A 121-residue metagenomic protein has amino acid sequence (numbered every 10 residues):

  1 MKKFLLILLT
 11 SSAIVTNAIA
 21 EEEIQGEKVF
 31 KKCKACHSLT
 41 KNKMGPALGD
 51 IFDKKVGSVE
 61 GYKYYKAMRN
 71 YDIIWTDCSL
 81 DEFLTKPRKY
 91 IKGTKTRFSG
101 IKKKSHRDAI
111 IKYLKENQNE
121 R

Functional and structural regions predicted by a protein language model:
F4-A13: Sec-dependent N-terminal signal peptides
T16-A20: Boundary at the C-terminal end of the N-terminal hydrophobic targeting segment
E21-K43, L48: Sequence/structural segment immediately N-terminal to covalent heme-attachment motifs in c-type and related
I24, N42, N70, I74 (+1 more regions): Soluble non-cytosolic domains of exported or imported proteins
I51, K55-S58, P87-I91: A short secondary-structure junction motif
G61-S79: Short Fe-S-cluster ligation motifs
T76-R121: C-terminal capping alpha-helices of c-type cytochrome domains
